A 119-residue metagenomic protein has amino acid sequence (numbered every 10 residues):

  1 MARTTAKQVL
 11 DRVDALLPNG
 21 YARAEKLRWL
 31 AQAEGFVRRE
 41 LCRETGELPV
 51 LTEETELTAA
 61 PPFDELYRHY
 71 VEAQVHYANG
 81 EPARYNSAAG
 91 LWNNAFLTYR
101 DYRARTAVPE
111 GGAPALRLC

Functional and structural regions predicted by a protein language model:
M1-E56, L97-C119: Conserved short "hinge" loops at termini or chain/domain junctions
G20-Y21, N79-R84: Charged, low-complexity interaction regions
L27, A31, D64-H69: Non-catalytic, well-ordered alpha-helical scaffold segments
L27-R28, N86-G90: Short, charged, amphipathic alpha-helical segments
E56-E65: Structural motif
E65-N79: Short, hydrophobic/amphipathic alpha-helical patches that form generic packing surfaces within helical domains
A88-R100: Short secondary-structure subsegments characteristic of cysteine-rich extracellular domains
